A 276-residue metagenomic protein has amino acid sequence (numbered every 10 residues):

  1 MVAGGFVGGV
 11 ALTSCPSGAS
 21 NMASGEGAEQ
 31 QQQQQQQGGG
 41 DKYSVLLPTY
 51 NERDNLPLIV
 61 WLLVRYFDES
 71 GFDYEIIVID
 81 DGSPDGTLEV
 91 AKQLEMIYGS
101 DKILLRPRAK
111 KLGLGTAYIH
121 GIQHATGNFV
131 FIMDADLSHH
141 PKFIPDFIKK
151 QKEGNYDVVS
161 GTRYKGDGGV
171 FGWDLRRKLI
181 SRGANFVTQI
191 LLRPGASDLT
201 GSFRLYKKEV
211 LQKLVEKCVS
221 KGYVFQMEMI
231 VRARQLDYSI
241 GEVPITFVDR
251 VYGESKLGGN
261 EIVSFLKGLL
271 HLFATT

Functional and structural regions predicted by a protein language model:
M1-K42, D146, L191-P194, K217-T276: Hydrophobic helical membrane-anchoring modules
D41-L47, L56, L63, Y74-I79 (+1 more regions): Hydrophobic targeting segments
E52-D68: Short, well-formed alpha-helical segments that are part of the catalytic scaffolds of diverse glycosyltransferases
D54-L58, D85-L94: Acidic helix N-cap motif at the loop->helix transition within catalytic regions of sugar-transfer enzymes
Y74-I77, L88-H124: Conserved donor nucleotide-binding strand/loop of the catalytic core
D80-L88, L137: A conserved acidic beta->alpha catalytic loop
R106-H124, F129, P141-Y223, R250-N260 (+2 more regions): Acceptor/aglycone-binding surface of glycosyltransferases and processive sugar-polymer synthases
